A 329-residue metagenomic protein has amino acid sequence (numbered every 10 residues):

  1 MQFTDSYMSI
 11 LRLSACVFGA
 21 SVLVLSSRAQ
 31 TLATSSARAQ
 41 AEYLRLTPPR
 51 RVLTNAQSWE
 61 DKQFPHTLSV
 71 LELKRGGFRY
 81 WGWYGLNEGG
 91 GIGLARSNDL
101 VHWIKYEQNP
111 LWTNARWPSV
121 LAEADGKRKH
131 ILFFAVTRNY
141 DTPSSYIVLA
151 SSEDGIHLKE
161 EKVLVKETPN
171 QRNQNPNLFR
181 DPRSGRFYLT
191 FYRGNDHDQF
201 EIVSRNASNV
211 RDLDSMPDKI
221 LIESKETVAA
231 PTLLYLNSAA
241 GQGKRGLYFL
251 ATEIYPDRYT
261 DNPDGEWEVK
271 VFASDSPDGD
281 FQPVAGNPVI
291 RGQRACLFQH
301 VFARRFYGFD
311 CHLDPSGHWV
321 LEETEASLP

Functional and structural regions predicted by a protein language model:
F3-A15: Bacterial N-terminal signal peptides that target proteins for export
S14-V22: Bacterial N-terminal signal peptides
V22-R28: C-terminal segment of classical bacterial N-terminal signal peptides
Q30-P329: Carbohydrate-active catalytic/glycan-binding domains of CAZyme proteins, especially the secreted or lumenal ectodomains
